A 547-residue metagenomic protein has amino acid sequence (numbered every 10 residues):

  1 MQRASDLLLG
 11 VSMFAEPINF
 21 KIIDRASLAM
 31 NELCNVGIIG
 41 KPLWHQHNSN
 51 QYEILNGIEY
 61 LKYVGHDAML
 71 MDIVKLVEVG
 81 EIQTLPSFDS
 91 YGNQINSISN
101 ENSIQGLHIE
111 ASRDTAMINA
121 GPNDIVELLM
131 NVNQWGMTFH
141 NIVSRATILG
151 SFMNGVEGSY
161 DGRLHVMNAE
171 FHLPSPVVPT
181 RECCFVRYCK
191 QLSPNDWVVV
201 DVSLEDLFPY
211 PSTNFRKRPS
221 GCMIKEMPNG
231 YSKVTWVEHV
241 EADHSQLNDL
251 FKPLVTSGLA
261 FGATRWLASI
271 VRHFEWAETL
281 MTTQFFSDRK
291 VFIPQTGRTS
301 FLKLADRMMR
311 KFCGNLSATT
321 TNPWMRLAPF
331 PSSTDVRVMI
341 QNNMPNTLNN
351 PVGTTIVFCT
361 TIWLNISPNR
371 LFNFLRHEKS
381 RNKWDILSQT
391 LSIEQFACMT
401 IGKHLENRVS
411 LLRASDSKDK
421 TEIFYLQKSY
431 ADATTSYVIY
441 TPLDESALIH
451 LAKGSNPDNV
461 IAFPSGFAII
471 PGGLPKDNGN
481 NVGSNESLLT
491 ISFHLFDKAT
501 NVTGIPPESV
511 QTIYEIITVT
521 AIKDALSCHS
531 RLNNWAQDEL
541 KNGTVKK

Functional and structural regions predicted by a protein language model:
M1-K547: Eukaryotic helix-grip
